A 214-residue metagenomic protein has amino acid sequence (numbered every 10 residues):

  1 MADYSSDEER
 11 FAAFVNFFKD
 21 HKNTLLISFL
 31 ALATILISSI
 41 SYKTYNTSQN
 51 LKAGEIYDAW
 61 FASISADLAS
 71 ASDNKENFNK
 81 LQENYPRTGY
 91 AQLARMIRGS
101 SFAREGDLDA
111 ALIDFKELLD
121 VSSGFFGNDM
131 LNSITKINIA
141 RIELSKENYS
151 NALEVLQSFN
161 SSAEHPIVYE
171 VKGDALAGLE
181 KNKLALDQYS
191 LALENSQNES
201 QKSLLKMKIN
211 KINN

Functional and structural regions predicted by a protein language model:
M1-A31: N-terminal positive-inside, membrane-proximal cytosolic segments immediately preceding the first
T24, Q82-A91, V121-N132, S158-I167 (+1 more regions): Short solvent-exposed coil/turn linkers within tandem alpha-helical repeat scaffolds
A69-A71, L108, Y149, N182: TPR-repeat structural position
